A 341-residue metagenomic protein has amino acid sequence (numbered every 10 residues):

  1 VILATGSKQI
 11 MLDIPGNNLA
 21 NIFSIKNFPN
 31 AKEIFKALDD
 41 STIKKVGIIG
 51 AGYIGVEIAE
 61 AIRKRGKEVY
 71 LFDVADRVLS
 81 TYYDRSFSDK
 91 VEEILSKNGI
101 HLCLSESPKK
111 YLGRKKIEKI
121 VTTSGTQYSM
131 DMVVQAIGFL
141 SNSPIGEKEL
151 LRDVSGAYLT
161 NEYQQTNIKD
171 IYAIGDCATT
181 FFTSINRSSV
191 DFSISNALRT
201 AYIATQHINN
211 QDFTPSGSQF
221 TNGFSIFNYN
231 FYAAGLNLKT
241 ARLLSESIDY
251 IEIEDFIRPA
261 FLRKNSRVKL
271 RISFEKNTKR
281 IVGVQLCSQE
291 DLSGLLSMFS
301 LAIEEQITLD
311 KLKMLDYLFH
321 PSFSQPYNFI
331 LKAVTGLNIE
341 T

Functional and structural regions predicted by a protein language model:
V1, L112-Q127: Conserved beta-strand-loop-beta-strand element in the redox core of flavoprotein oxidoreductases
T5-G6, K26, L112, S124 (+1 more regions): Glycine-rich, N-terminal phosphate-binding loop of Rossmann-like dinucleotide-binding domains
T5-R65, H101, V154-S155, T160-E162: Glycine-rich dinucleotide-binding loop and its adjacent helix/turn
N18-D39, Q127-I203: FAD-site-proximal beta/loop scaffold in flavoenzymes
K26, L104-E106, E252-E254: Short loop/edge segments at beta-strand edges and connector loops that shape dinucleotide/nucleotide cofactor-binding
K45, Y53-K110, D191-N196, D212-P215 (+1 more regions): Rossmann-like dinucleotide-binding cores of NAD(P)H-dependent redox enzymes
T160, I174-N237, F323-T341: A conserved FAD-binding loop/helix module that cradles the flavin
N230-F231, L244-T341: Flexible, glycine-rich terminal cap/loop adjacent to redox cofactors in electron-transfer oxidoreductases
